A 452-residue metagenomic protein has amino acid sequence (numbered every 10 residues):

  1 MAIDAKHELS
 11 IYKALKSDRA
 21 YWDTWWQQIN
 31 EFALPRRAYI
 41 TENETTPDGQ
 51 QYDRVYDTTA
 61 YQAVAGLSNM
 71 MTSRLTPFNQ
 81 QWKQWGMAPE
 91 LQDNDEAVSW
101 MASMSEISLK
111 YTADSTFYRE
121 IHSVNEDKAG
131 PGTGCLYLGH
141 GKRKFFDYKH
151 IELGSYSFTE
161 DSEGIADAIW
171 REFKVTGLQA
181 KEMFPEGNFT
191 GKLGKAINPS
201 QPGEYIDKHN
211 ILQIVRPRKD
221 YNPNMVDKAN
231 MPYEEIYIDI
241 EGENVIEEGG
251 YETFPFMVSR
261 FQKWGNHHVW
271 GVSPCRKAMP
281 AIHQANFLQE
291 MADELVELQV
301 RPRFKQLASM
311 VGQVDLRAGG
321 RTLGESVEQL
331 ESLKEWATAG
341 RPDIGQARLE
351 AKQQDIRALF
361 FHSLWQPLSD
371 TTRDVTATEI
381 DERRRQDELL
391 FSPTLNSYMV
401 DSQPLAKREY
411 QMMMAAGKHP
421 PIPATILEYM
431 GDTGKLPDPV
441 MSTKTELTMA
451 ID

Functional and structural regions predicted by a protein language model:
M1-S200: Extended, helix-rich architectural segments
I29-Y56, A196-N230, G320-T338: An N-terminal domain-start capping segment
L91-N94, V98, Y111, E126 (+3 more regions): Short, charged/polar micro-motifs that form catalytic or ligand-binding hotspots
M101, A129, A278, A285 (+5 more regions): Active-site-proximal structural scaffolding
A113-I121, G130, G134, F287 (+3 more regions): Intrinsically disordered or highly flexible coil/loop and linker segments, enriched in small and charged/polar residues
G139-H267: Active-site and NAD+-binding cores of ADP-ribose-processing enzymes
N230, E234-D381: Extended, charged amphipathic alpha-helical segments
D374-D452: Extended amphipathic alpha-helical segments with heptad-repeat/coiled-coil character used for oligomerization, fusion
